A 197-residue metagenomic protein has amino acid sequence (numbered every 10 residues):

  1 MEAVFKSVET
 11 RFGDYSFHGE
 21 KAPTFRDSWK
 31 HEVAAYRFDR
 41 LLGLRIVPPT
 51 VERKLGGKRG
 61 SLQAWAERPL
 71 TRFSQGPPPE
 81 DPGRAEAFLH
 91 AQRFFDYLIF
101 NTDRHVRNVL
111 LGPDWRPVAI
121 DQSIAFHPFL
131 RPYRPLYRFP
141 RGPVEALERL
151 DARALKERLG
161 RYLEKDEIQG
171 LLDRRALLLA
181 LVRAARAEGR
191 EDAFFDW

Functional and structural regions predicted by a protein language model:
M1-E80, R93-N101, P113: Conserved ATP-binding subdomain of kinase catalytic cores across diverse folds
F5, A87-A125, L171: Active-site acidic catalytic loop and adjacent metal/ATP-binding pocket of ATP-dependent phosphoryl transfer enzymes
T24, G112-W197: C-terminal catalytic region of ATP-dependent kinase domains
R26-K30, G83-R84, F88, K165: Soluble non-cytosolic domains of exported or imported proteins
L41, R84-A85, L98-F100, A146 (+1 more regions): Low-complexity, flexible helical/coil segments
R72-Q75, E86-F88, G142-A146: Glycine-rich loops and low-complexity Gly/Arg-rich segments that provide flexible linkers or classic glycine-based
F73-P77, R104-V109, L130-R131: A short secondary-structure junction signal
G76-P82, R134-F139: Short intrinsically disordered coil segments
